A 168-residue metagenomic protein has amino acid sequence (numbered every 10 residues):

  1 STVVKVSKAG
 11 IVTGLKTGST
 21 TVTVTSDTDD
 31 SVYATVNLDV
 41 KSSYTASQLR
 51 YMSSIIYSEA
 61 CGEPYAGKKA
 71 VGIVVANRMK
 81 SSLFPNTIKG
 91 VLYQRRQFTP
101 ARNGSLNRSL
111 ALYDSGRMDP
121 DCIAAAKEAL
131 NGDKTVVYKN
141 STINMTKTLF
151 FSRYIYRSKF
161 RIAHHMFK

Functional and structural regions predicted by a protein language model:
S1-S43: Extracytoplasmic soluble-region selector
S43-K168: Bacterial extracytoplasmic/cell-wall-associated proteins, especially those involved in peptidoglycan
